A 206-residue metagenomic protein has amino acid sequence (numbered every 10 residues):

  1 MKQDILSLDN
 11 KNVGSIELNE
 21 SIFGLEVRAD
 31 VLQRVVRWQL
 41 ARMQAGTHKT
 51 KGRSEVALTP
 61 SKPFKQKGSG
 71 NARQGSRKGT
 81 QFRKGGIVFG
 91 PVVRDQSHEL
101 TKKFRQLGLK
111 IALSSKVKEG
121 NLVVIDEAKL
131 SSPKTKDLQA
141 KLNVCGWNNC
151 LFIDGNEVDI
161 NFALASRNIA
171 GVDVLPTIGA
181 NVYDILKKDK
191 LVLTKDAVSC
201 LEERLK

Functional and structural regions predicted by a protein language model:
M1-A45, G90-K206: Extended polybasic, low-complexity segments that bind anionic RNA or targeting/receptor surfaces
V31-K67: A short, flexible low-complexity segment enriched in Lys/Arg and Gly/Pro that occurs in N-terminal basic tails
E55-F89: Glycine/serine-rich anion-binding loops at beta->alpha junctions that coordinate negatively charged ligand groups
